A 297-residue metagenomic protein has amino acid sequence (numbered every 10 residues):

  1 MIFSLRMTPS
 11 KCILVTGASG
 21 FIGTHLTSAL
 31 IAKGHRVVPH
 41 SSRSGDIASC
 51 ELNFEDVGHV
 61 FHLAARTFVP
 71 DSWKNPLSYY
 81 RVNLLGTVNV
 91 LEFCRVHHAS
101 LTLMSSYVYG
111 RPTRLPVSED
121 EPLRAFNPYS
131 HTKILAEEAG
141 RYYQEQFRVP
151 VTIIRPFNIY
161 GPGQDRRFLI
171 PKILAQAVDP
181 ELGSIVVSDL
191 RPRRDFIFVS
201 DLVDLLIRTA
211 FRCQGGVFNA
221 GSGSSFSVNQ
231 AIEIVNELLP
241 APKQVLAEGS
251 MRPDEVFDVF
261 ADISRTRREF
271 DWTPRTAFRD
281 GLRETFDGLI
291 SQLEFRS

Functional and structural regions predicted by a protein language model:
I13-I31: N-terminal Rossmann NAD(P)H-binding glycine-rich loop of SDR-like oxidoreductase domains
T27, D179-S297: C-terminal substrate-binding subdomain of Rossmann-fold SDR/epimerase-dehydratase oxidoreductases
V38-E51: Adenosine-cofactor binding site in Rossmann-like domains, unifying the SAM/SAH pocket of S-adenosylmethionine-dependent
E51-V82: NAD(P)H-binding glycine-rich loop region in Rossmannoid oxidoreductase-like domains and their noncatalytic homologs
S78-G86, L123, H131-T132: Glycine-rich NAD(P)-binding loop of the Rossmann-fold in SDR/ketoreductase-type enzymes
V88-P128: Conserved Rossmann-fold NAD(P)-dependent oxidoreductase catalytic core, especially the SDR/UDP-sugar
Y109-R111, N127-P128, T152-I170: Flexible, glycine-rich beta-alpha linker
R111-T113, F126-T152, V178-D179: Active-site Tyr-X1-5-Lys
